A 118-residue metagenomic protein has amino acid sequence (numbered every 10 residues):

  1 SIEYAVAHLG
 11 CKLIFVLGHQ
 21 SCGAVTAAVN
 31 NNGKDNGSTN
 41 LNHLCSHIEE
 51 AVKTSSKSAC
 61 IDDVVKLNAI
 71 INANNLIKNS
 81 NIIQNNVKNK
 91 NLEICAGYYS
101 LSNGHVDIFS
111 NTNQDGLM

Functional and structural regions predicted by a protein language model:
S1-K12, G23-M118: Divalent-metal-activated hydrolytic enzyme cores
V16: Conserved functional hotspot residues or short segments at active or partner-binding sites across diverse domains
